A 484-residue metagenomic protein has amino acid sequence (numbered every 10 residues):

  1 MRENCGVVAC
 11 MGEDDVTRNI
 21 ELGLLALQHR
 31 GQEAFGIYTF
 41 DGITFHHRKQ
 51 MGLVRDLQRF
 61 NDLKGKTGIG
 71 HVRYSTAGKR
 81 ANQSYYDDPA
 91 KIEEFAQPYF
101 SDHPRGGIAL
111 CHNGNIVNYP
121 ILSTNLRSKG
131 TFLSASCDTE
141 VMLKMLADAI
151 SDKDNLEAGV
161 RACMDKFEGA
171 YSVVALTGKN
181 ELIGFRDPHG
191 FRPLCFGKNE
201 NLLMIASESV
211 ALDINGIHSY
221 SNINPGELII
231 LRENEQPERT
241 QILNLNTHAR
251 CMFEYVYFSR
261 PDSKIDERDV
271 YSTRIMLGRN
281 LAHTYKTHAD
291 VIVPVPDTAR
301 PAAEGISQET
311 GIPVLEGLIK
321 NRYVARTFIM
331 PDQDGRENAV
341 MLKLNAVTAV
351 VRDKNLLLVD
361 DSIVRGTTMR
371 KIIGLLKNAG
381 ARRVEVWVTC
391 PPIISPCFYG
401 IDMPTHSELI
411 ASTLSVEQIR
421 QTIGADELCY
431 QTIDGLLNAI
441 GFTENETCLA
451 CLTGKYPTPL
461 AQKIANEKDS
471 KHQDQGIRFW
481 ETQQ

Functional and structural regions predicted by a protein language model:
M1-P225, I230-A289, V295, R383: Conserved short alpha-helical segments that host acidic/polar catalytic motifs at enzyme active sites
D15, T76-A77, N118, L182 (+8 more regions): Flexible loop/turn segments at secondary-structure boundaries
C111, L176, F185-R186, G197 (+12 more regions): Generic beta-strand/beta-sheet core signal
T131, D152-K153, K286-D290, Q308-L315 (+2 more regions): Secondary-structure transition/capping motifs at alpha-helix termini and the adjoining loop/turn into the next element
K144-D154, P296, Q308-R326: Amphipathic alpha-helical
M164, K179-E181, R186, G216-N222 (+2 more regions): PRPP-dependent phosphoribosyltransferase catalytic core
V210-A211, H218-S219, G226-E227, N280-Y285 (+3 more regions): Phosphate/diphosphate-binding loops
G311-L356, T367, I394-G400, P404: Short, glycine/charge-rich flexible loops or terminal/linker lids adjacent to PRPP-binding catalytic cores
